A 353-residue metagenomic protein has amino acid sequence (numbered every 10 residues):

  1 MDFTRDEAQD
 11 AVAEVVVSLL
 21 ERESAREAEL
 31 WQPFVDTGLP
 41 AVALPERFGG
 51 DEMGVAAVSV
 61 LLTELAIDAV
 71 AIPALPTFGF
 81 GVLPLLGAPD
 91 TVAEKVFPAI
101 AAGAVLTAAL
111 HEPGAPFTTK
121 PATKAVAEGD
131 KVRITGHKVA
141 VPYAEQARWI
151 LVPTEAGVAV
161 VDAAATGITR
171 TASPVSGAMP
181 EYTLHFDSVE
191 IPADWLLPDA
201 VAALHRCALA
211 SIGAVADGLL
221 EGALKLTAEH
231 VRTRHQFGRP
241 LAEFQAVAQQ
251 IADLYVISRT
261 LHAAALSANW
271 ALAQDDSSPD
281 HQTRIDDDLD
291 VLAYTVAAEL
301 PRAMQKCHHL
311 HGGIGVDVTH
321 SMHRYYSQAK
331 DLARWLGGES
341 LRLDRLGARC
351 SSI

Functional and structural regions predicted by a protein language model:
M1-A66, R206-I353: Alpha-helical interface subdomain recognition
D36-P98, A102: Internal helix-loop-helix
E52-L61, P116-P121, E190-I191: Structural signature of FAD isoalloxazine-binding scaffolds in flavoprotein oxidoreductases
A102-A104, T119-P121, Q146-R148, E155 (+4 more regions): A generic structural signal for well-ordered coil/turn residues at beta-strand boundaries that shape enzyme active-site
A102-A115, V152: A short, Trp-centered hydrophobic/proline-enriched beta-strand micro-motif
A109, T135-T169: A short core secondary-structure module
T119-T135: Cytochrome P450 C-terminal beta-domain/meander region
A122, A140-V141, D162-D194, P198-A200: Flexible, small-/acidic-enriched active-site or ligand-binding loops
